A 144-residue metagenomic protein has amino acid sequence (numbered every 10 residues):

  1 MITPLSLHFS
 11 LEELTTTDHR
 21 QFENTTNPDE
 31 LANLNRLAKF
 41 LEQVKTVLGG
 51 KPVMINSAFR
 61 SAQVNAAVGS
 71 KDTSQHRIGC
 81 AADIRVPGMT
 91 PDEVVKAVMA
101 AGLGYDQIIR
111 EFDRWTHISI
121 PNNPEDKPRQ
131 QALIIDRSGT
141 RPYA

Functional and structural regions predicted by a protein language model:
M1-V47, R137-A144: Extracytoplasmic cell-surface/polysaccharide-interacting catalytic and binding patches
F22-T26, S70, P128-Q131: Short, polar loop/linker segments at the starts of domains and inter-domain junctions
N33, L37-F40, V64, C80 (+2 more regions): Amphipathic alpha-helical interface surfaces
F40-G50, E93, A97-G102: Generic non-transmembrane alpha-helical segments
E42-G69: Extended, low-complexity, intrinsically disordered C-terminal regulatory tails of eukaryotic serine/threonine kinases
V53, A82, T116: A broad, low-specificity signal marking well-ordered, structured residues that form hydrophobic/aromatic
V68-D83: Active-site microenvironments of hydrolase-like enzyme catalytic domains
T73, V86-A144: Catalytic cores and adjacent binding grooves of peptidoglycan-active enzymes
